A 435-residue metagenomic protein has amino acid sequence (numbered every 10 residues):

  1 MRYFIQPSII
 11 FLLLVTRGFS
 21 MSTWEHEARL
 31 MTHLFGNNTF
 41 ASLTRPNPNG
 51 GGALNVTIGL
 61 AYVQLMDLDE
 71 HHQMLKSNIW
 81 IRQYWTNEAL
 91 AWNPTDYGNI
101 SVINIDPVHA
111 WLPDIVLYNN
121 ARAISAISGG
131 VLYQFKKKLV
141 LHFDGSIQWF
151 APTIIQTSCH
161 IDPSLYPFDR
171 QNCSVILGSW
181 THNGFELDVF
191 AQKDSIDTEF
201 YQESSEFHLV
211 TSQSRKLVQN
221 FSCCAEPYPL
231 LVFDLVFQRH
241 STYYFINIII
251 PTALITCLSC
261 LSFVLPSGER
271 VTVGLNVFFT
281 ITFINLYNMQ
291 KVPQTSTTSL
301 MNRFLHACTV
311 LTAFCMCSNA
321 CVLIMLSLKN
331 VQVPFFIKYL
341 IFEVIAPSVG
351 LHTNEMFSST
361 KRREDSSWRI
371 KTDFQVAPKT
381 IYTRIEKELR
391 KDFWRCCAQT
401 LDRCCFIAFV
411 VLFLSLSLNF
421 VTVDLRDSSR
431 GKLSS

Functional and structural regions predicted by a protein language model:
Y3-S20: Cleavable N-terminal signal peptides of Sec/SRP-targeted secreted and luminal proteins
F4-S8, T309-V310, F406-V411: Hydrophobic H-region at the start of alpha-helical membrane spans
T16-V271, L275, Y287-F304, I324-T400 (+2 more regions): Non-transmembrane, solvent-exposed beta-strand/loop segments in proteins with extracellular/lumenal exposure or large
C260-L261, F283, Y287, A320 (+1 more regions): Alpha-helical transmembrane segments of multipass membrane proteins
G274-N285, A307-T309: Small-residue-enriched core segments of transmembrane alpha-helices in multipass membrane transport and channel
A313-S327: Cytoplasm-facing ends of alpha-helical transmembrane segments in multi-pass membrane proteins
R403-F420: Final/C-terminal transmembrane alpha-helix of multipass membrane proteins
